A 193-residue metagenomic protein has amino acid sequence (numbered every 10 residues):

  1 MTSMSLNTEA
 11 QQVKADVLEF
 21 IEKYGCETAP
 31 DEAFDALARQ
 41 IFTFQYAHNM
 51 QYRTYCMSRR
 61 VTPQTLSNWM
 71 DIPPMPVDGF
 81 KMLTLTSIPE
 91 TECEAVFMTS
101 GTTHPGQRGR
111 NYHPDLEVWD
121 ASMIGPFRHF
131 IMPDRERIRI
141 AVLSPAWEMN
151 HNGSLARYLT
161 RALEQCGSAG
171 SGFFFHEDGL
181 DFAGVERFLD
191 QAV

Functional and structural regions predicted by a protein language model:
S3-E27, R59, N68-V193: Active-site phosphate/ATP/adenylate-binding loop shared across adenylate-forming ligases
E32-F42: Alpha-helical scaffold segments that form or flank carboxylate-/histidine-based iron centers
A33, H48, S87-I88: Generic detector of short alpha-helix boundary/capping microenvironments and adjacent low-complexity segments
N49-M50, G153: Serine-centered coil/turn micro-motif
M50, T54-N68: Extreme N-terminal, non-catalytic leader segments that precede Walker-type/kinase nucleotide-binding cores
